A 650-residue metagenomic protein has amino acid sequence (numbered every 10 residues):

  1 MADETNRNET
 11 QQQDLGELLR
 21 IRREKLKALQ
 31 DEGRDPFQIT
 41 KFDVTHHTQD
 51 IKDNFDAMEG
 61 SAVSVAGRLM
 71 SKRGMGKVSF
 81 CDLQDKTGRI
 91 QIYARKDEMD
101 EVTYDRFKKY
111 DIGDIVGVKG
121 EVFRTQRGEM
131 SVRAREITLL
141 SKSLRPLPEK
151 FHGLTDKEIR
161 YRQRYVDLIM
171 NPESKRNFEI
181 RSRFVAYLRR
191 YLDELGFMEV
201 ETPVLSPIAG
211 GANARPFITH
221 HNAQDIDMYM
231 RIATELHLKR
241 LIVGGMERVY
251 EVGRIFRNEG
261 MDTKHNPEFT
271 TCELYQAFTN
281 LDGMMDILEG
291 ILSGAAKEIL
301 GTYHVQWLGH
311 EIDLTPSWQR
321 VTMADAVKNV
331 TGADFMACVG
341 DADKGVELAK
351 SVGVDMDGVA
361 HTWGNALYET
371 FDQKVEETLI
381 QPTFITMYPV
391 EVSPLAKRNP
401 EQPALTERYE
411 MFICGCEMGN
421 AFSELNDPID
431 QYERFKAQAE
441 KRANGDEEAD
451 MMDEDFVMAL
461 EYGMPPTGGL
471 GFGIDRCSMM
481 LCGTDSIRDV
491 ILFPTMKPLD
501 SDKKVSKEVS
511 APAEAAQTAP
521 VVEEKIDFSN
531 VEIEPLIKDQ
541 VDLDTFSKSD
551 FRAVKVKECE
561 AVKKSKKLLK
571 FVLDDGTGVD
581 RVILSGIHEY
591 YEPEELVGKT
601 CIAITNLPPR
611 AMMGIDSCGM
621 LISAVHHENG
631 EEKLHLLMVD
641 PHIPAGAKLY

Functional and structural regions predicted by a protein language model:
M1-K27, D35, L499-T545: Intrinsic disorder at enzyme termini
A2-Q11, L15, L26-E32, P36-G283 (+3 more regions): Class II aminoacyl-tRNA synthetase-like tRNA-binding/catalytic domains
Q49-A57, A366-T370, Y388, V392-N399 (+2 more regions): Flexible, glycine/threonine-enriched loop-and-boundary segments that flank and lead into catalytic domains of large
M70, F123, L144-R145, E173 (+19 more regions): Short, glycine-/Ser/Thr-/acidic-enriched flexible segments
G74-V78, E129-V132, V243, T263-P267 (+5 more regions): Short glycine/proline-enriched turns and hinge-like loops at secondary-structure junctions
I112, M230-E235, I242-F256, N266-T271 (+4 more regions): TRNA-recognition modules of translation machinery and tRNA-sensing kinases, especially anticodon-binding
A209-P216, G294-G415, A437-M464, K503-K504: Metal-assisted phosphate- and nucleotidyl-transfer catalytic regions
A511-Y650: Phosphate-backbone binding interfaces of nucleic-acid-interacting proteins
